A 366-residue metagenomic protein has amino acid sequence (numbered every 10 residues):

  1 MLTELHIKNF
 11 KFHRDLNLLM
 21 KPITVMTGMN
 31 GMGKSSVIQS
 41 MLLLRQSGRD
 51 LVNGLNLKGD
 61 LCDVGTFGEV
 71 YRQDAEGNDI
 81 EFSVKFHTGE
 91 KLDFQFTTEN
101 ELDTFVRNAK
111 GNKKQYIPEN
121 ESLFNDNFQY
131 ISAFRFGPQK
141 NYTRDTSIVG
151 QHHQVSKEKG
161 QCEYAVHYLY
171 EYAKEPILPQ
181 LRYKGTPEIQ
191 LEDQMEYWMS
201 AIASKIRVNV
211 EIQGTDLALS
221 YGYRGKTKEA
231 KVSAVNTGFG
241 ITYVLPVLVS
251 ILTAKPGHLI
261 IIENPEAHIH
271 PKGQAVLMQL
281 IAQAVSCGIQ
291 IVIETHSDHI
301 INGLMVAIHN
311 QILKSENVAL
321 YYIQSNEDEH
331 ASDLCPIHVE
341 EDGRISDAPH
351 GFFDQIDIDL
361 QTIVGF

Functional and structural regions predicted by a protein language model:
M1-K58, F67, E211-F366: Switch/communication elements of ASCE P-loop NTPase nucleotide-binding domains
S47-P246, S250, K255, C335-F366: Phosphate-coordinating catalytic segments in nucleotide- and nucleic-acid-processing enzymes
